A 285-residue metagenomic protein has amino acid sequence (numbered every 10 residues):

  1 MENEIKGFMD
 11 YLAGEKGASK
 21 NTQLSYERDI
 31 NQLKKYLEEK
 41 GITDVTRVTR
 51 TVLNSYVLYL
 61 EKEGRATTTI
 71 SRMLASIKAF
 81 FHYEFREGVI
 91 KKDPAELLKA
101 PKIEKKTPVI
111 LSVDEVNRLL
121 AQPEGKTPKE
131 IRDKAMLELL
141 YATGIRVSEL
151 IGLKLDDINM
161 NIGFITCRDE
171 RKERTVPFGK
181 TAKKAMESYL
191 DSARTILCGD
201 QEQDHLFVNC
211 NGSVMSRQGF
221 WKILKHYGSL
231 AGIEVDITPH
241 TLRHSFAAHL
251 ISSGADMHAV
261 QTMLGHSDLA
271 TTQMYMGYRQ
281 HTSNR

Functional and structural regions predicted by a protein language model:
M1-R285: Conserved catalytic core of the tyrosine transesterase superfamily
